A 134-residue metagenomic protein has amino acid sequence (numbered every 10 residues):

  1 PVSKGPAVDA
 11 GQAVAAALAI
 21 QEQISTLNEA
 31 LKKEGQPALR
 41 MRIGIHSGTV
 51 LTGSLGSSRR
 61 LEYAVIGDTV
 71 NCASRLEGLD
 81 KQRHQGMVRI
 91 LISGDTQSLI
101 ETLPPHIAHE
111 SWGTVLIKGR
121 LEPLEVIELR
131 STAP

Functional and structural regions predicted by a protein language model:
P1-K4, T49-S57: Active-site loop/short helix in cyclic nucleotide turnover domains
S3-I43, D68-K81: Alpha-helical scaffold within the catalytic cores of cyclic-nucleotide enzymes
I20, G44, G94, S98: Histidine- and acidic-residue-rich, metal-dependent catalytic cores
E34-Q36, S54, I117-R120: Sterically constrained small-residue positions within well-ordered secondary structures of folded domains
H46-S47, L55, D68-G94: Catalytic/regulatory signature loops of cyclic-dinucleotide turnover enzymes and related class III nucleotidyl cyclases
V50, K81-P134: Cytosolic regulatory/linker segments at or just downstream of nucleotide-handling modules in signal-transduction
